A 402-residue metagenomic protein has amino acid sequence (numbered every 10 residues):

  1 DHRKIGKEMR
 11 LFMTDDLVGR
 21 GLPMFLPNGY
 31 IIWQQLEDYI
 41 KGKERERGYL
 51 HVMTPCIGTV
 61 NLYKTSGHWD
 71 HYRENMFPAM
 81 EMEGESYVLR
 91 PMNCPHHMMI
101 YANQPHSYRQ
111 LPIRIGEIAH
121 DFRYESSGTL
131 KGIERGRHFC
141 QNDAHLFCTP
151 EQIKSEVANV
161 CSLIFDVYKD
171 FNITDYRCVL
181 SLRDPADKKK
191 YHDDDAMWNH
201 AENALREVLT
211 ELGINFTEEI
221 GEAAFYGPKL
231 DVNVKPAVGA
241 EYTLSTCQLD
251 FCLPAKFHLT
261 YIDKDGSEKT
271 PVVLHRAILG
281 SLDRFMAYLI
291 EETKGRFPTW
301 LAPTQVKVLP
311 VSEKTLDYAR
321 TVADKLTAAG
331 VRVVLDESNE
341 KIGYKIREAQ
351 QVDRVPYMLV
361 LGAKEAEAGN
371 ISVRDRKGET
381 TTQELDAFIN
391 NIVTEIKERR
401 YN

Functional and structural regions predicted by a protein language model:
D1-N402: NTP/phosphate- and nucleic-acid-binding module
